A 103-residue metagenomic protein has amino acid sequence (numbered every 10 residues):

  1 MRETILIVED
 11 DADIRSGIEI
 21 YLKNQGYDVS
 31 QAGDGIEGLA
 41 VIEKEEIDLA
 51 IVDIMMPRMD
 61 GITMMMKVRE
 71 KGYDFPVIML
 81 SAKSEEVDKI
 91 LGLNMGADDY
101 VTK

Functional and structural regions predicted by a protein language model:
E9: Conserved acidic carboxylate
A12-S30: Two-component/phosphorelay signaling modules centered on CheY-like receiver
Q31-A40, G61: Helix N-cap/capping motif at the beta->alpha junctions
A40, I62-Y73: Short amphipathic alpha-helix used as the core "switch/output" element in two-component signaling
E45-I51: Active-site beta3 strand of CheY-like receiver
I54-M56: Receiver (REC) domain active-site loop signature in two-component systems and cognate sites in sensor histidine kinases
